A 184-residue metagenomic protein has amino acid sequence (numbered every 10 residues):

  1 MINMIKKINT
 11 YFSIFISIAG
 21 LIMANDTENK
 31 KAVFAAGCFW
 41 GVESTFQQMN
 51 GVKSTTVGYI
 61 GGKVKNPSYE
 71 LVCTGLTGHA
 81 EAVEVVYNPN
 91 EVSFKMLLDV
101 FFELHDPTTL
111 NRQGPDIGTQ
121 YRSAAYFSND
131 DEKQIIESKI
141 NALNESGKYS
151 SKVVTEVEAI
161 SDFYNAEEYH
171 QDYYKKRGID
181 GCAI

Functional and structural regions predicted by a protein language model:
I2-F12: Bacterial N-terminal signal peptides that target proteins for export
I5, I22-I184: Flexible coil/turn and secondary-structure edge motifs
T10-A24: Hydrophobic alpha-helical targeting segments used for export or membrane insertion
